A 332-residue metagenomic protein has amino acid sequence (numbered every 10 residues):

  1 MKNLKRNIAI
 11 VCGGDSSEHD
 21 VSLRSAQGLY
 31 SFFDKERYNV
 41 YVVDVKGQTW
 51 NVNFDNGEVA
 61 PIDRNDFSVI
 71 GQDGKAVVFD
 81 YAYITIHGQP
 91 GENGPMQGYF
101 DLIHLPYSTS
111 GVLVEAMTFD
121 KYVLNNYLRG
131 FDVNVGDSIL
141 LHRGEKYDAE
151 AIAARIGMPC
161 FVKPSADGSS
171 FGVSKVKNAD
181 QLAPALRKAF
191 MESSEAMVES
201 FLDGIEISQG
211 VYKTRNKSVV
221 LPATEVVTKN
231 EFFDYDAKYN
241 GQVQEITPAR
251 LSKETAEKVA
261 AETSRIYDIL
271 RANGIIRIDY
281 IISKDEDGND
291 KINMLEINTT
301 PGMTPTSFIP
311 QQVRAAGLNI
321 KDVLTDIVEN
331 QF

Functional and structural regions predicted by a protein language model:
M1-S108, V112-L113, M117-F119, V123 (+1 more regions): ATP-binding N-terminal substructure of ATP-dependent carboxylate-amine bond-forming enzymes
K2-C12, S16, R24, M117-I205: Active-site nucleotide/adenylate-binding loops and adjacent lid/helix of ATP-dependent enzymes
K2-R6, D132, K253-F332: ATP-dependent carboxylate activation and anion-phosphoryl transfer catalytic cores that bind Mg-ATP to form
R6, W50, G136, M158 (+5 more regions): Change "...and in nucleic-acid phosphodiester-cleaving endonucleases..." to "...and in nucleic-acid processing enzymes
V40, P106-Y107, V135, C160 (+1 more regions): Hydrophobic beta-strand scaffold residues
Q89, P164-S165, S200, Y267-A272: Short Gly/Pro-enriched turn/cap motifs at secondary-structure boundaries
K177-A261, K284-N293: Phosphate-binding site of ATP-dependent enzymes
